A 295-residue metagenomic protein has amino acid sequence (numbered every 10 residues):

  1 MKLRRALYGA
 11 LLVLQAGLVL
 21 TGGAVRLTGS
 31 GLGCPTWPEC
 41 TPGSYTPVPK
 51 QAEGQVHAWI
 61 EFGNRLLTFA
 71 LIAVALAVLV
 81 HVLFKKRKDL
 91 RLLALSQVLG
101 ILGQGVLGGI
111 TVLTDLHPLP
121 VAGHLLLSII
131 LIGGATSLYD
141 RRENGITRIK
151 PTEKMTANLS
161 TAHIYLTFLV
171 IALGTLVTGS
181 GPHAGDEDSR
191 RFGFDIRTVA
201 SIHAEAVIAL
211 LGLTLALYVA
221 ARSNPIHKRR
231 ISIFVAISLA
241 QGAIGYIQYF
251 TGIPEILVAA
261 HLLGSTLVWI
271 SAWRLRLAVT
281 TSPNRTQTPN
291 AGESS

Functional and structural regions predicted by a protein language model:
R4-G31, L166-L176: N-terminal signal-anchor transmembrane alpha helix
A6-Y8, K88-V98, T156-I164, P225-I237: Membrane-interfacial loop-to-transmembrane alpha-helix junctions, especially the N-terminal start
V19-L20, G100-L107, T167-L173, A236-I247: Aromatic-anchored segments of alpha-helical transmembrane domains
V25-C34, L102-L125, T178-R191, A243-T266: Interfacial helix-loop-helix junctions of multi-pass membrane proteins
R26-F62, G179, E187-D188: Extracytosolic (periplasmic/ER-lumenal) interhelical loops and adjacent juxtamembrane/interface segments of multi-pass
Q51-R65, R190-E205: Short aromatic-rich membrane-water interface segments that cap or initiate transmembrane helices in multi-pass membrane
L71-A77, S128-E143, A206-A216, S265-T280: Hydrophobic cores of alpha-helical transmembrane segments in multi-pass inner/ER membrane proteins, independent
S137-A162, W273-S295: A juxtamembrane structural motif centered on a specific transmembrane helix
